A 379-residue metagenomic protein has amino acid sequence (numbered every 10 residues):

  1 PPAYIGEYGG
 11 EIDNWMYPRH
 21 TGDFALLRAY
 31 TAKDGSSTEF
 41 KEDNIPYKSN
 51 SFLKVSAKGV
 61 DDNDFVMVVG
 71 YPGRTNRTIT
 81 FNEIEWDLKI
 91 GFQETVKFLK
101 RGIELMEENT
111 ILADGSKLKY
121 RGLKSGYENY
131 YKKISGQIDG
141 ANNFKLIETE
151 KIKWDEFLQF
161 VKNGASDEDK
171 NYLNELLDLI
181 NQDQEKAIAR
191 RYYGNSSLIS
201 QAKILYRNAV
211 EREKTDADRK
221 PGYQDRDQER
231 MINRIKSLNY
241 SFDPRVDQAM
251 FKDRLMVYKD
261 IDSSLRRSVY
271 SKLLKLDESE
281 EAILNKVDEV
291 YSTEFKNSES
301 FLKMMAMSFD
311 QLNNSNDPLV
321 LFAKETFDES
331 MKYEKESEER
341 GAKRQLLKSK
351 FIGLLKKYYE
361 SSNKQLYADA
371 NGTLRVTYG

Functional and structural regions predicted by a protein language model:
P1-G379: Terminal presequence/propeptide segments associated with secretion/organelle targeting and zymogen/polyprotein
